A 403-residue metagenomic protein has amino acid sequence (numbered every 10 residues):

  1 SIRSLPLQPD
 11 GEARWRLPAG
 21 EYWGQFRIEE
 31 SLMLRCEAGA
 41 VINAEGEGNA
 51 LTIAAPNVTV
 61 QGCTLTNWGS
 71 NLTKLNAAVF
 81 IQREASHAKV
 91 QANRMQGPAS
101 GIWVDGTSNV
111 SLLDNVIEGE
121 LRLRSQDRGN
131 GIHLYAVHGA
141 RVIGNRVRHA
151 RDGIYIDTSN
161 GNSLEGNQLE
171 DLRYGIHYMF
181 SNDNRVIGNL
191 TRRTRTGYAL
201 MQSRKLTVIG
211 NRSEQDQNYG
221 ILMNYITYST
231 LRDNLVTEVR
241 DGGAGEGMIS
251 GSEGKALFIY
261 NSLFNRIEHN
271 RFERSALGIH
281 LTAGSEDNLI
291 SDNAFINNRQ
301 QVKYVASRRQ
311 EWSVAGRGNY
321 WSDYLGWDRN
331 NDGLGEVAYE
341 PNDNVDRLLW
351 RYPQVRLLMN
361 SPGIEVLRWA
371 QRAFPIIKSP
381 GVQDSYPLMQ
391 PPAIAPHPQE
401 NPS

Functional and structural regions predicted by a protein language model:
S1-R27: Acidic Gly/Asp/Thr-rich repetitive segments characteristic of extracellular carbohydrate-active and adhesion proteins
G20-E21, G39-A40, Y324-W327: Acidic glycine-/aspartate-rich tracts in secreted/extracellular proteins
Y22-R35, I42-S86, S100-T107, L134: Extracellular beta-strand-rich solenoid/capping regions of secreted or surface-exposed proteins that bind or remodel
E29-L32, P56-N57, S86, T107-V110 (+7 more regions): Short "repeat-start/strand-capping" segments in structured domains, especially the N-termini of parallel beta-helix
N43-V58, H87-L112, G210-R232, S275-F295 (+1 more regions): Generic detector of contiguous secondary-structure segments
A44-T52, L72-I81, G97-V104, R124-Y135 (+7 more regions): Extracellular beta-strand/beta-solenoid scaffold signature
D114, L235-Y260, N265-H269, E273-S403: Functionally critical loop-and-helix segments that line ligand-binding/catalytic clefts of soluble enzyme domains
